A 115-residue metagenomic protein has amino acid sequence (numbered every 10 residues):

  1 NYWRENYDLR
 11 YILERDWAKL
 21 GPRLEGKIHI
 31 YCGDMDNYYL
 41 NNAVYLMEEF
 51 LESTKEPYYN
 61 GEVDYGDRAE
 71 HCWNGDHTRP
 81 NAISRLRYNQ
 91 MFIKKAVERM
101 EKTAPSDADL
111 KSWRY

Functional and structural regions predicted by a protein language model:
N1-G21: Mobile cap/lid helix-loop segments that gate and shape the active-site cleft of serine hydrolases
R4, D8, E25, N42 (+1 more regions): Short, well-structured alpha-helical interface segments that form or flank functional binding sites
G21-L24, P57: Extracellular/periplasmic catalytic domains that process cell-envelope and extracellular macromolecules
H29-Y115: C-terminal catalytic histidine-bearing segment of alpha/beta-hydrolase fold enzymes
